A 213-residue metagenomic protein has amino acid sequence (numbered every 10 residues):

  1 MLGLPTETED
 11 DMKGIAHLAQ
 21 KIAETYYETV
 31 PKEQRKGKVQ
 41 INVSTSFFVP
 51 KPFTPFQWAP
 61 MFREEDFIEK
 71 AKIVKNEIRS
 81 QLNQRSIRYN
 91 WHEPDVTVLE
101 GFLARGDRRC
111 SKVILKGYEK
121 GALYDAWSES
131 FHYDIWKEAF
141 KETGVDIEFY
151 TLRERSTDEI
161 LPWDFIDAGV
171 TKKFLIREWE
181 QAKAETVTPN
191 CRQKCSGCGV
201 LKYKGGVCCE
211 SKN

Functional and structural regions predicted by a protein language model:
M1-P5, T54-P60, S156-L161, E180 (+1 more regions): Glycine- and acidic
M1-T54, D66-E93: Conserved C-terminal portion of the radical SAM core fold that forms the substrate/S-adenosylmethionine-binding
P5-M12, P60-I68, A126-E129, L161 (+1 more regions): Hydrophobic alpha-helical scaffolding
D11-I15, F56-F67, L103-C110: Short secondary-structure boundary/capping segments
L18-I22, E64-E69, S111-I114, V187 (+1 more regions): Short, surface-exposed linear patches
S46, F56-F62, K112-Y118, A122: Class I S-adenosyl-L-methionine
S80-N213: Radical SAM enzyme core and accessory elements
